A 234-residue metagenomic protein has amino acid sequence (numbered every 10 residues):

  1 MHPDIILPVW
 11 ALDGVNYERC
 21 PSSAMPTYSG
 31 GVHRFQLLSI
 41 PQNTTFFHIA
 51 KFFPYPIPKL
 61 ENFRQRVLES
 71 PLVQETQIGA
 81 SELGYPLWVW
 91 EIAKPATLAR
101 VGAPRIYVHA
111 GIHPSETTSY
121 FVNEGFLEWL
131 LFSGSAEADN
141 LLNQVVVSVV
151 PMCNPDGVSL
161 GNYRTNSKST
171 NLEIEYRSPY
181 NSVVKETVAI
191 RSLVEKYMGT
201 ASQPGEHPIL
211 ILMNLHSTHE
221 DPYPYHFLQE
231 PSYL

Functional and structural regions predicted by a protein language model:
M1-H48: Extreme N-terminal flexible tails
I5, K59-N62, A99-V101, L172: A short, polar/proline- and glycine-enriched secondary-structure boundary/capping micro-motif
D13-V15, R19-M25, R64-L72, R164 (+2 more regions): Generic structural signal for short, solvent-exposed loop/turn connectors between secondary structure elements
N16-C20, I49, I57, G111 (+1 more regions): A generic short-segment signal for beta-strand/edge and adjacent turn/coil regions
S23, F52-P54, I92-A93: Secondary-structure transition/turn motif
S29-L72, T76-L83: Extended acidic/polar, glycine-enriched regions that form or flank non-catalytic beta-rich accessory modules
Q77-L234: Active-site/substrate-binding loop(s) of hydrolase catalytic cores
